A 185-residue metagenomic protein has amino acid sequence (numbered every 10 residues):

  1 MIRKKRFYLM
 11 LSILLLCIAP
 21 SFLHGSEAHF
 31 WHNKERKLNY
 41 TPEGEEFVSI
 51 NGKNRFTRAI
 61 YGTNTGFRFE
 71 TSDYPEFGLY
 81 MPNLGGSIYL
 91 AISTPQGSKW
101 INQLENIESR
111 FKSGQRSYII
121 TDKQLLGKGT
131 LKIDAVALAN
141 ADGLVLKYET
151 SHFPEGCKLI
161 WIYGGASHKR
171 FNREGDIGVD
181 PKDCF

Functional and structural regions predicted by a protein language model:
I2-L11: Bacterial N-terminal signal peptides that target proteins for export
M10-S21: Bacterial N-terminal signal peptides
F22-F185: Terminal accessory carbohydrate-recognition/targeting modules of carbohydrate-active enzymes
